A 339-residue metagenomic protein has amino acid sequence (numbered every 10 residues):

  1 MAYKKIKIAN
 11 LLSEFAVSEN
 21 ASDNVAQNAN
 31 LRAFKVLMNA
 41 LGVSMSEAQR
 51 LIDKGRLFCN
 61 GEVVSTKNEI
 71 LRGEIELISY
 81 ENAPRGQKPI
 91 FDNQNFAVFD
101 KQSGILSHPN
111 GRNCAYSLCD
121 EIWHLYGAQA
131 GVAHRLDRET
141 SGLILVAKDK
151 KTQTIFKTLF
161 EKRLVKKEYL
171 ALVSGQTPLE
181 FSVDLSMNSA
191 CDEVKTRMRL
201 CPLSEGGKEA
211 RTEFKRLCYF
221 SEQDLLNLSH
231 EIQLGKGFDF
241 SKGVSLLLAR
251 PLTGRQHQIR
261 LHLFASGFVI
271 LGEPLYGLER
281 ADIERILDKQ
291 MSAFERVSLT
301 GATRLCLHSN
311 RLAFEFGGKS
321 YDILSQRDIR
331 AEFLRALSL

Functional and structural regions predicted by a protein language model:
M1-L106: S4-like RNA-binding module at protein N-termini
M1-R50, E222-K242, R260-L339: Pseudouridine synthases involved in rRNA/tRNA modification
A48, N60, D100, L145 (+4 more regions): Residue-level signal for inorganic ion chemistry
A83, L203-E213, C306-L307, R327: Short coil-to-beta-strand transition motifs
G104-E121, Q153-I155, L172-S245, L275 (+1 more regions): Glycine- and acidic-residue-rich catalytic/RNA-contacting loop of pseudouridine synthases
G127-L164: Glycine/acidic-rich beta-strand-loop module
F156, R255-L263: Short beta-strand segments enriched for Tyr within beta-sheet-rich domains, predominantly fibronectin type III
L247-A249: Short histidine-centered loop motifs in beta-beta connectors
